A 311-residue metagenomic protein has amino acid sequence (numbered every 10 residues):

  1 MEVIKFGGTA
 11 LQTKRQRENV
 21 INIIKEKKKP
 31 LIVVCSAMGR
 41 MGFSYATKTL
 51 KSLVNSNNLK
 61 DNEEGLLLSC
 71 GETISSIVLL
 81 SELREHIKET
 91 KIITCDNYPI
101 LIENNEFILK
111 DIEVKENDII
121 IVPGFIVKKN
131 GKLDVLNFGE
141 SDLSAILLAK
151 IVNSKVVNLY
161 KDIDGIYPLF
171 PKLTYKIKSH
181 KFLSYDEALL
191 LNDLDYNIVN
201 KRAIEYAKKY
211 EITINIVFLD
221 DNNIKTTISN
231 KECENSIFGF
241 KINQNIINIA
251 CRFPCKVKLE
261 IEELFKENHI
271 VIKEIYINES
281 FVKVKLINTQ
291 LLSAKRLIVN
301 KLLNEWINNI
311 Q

Functional and structural regions predicted by a protein language model:
M1-I204, R252-F253, N268-Q290, Q311: Nucleotide/pyrophosphate-binding catalytic subdomain
E18, N22, K209, L259 (+1 more regions): Replace "anionic and nucleotidyl ligands
I100-N105, D221-N235: Self-splicing inteins and homing endonuclease
V152, K209-I212, I242-I246: Short gly/pro-enriched beta-turn/loop segments at secondary-structure junctions
Y167, V217-L219, K258: Short beta-strand segments and strand-loop junctions that repeat across beta-rich extracellular domains
N192-S229: A conserved active-site cap/scaffold subdomain adjacent to cofactor or substrate pockets
T227-Q311: A conserved regulatory-domain signal marking ACT and ACT-like small-molecule sensing domains and adjacent regulatory
